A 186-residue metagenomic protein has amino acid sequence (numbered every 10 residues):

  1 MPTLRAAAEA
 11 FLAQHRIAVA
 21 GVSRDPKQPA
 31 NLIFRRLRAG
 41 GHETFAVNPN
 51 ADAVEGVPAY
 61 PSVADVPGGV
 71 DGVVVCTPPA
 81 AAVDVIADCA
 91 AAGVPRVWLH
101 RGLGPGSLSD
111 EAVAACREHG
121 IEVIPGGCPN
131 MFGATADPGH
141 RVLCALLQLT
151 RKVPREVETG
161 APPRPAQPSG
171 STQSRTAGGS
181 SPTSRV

Functional and structural regions predicted by a protein language model:
M1-Q14: Short N-terminal or domain-adjacent regulatory/targeting segments
A18-A20: Conserved beta-strand elements of the Class I
S23-Q28, F34-E55: NAD(P)-binding Rossmann-fold cofactor-contacting core
P58-G69: Short acidic low-complexity segments
D71-G106: Mid-chain, well-packed structural core segment of small domains
G102-N130: Rossmann-fold NAD(P)-binding glycine/threonine-rich loop
V113, P129-T150: Glycine-/Pro-rich loop/turn segments that contact NAD(P) or position catalytic residues in Rossmann-like domains
R141-G179, T183-V186: Conserved anion/nucleotide-ligand pocket segment
